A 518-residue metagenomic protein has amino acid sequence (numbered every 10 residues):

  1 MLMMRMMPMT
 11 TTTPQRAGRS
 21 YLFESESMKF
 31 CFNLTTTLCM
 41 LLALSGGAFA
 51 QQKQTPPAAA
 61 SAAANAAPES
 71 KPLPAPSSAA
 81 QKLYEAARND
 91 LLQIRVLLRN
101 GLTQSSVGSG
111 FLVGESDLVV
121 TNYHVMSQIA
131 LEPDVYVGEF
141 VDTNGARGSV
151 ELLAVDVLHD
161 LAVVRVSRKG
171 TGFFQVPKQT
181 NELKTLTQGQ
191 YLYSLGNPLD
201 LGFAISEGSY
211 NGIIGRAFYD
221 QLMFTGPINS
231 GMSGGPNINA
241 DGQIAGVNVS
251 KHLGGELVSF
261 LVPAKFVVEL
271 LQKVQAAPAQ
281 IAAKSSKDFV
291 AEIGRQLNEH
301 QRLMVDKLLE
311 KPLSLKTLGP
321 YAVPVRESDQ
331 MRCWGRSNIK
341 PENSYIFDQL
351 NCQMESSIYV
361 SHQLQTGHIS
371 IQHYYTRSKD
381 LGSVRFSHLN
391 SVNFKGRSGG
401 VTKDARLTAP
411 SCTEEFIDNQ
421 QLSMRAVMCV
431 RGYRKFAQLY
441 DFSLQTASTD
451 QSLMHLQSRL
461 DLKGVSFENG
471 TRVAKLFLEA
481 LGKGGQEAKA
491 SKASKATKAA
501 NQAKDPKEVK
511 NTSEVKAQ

Functional and structural regions predicted by a protein language model:
S20-K82, L118, E479-E487, K492-K498 (+1 more regions): N-terminal targeting leaders that route proteins to membranes or the secretory/organellar pathways
Q51-F111, N122, A277-I339: N-terminal activation segment of mature serine protease catalytic domains
A86-L91, S105-G108, G114-S116, V120 (+12 more regions): Extracytoplasmic
A87-T103, S167-K178, L201-A279: Active-site region of chymotrypsin-like
G114-L195, D200-F203, F218-Q221: Conserved active-site neighborhood of the chymotrypsin/trypsin-like protease fold
V268, P278, Q330-M331, L444 (+2 more regions): Surface-exposed amphipathic alpha-helical segments
M331-S387: Secretory pathway targeting signatures of secreted, lumenal, and periplasmic proteins
H388-T449: Signature of long, low-cysteine stretches enriched in small and polar/charged residues
